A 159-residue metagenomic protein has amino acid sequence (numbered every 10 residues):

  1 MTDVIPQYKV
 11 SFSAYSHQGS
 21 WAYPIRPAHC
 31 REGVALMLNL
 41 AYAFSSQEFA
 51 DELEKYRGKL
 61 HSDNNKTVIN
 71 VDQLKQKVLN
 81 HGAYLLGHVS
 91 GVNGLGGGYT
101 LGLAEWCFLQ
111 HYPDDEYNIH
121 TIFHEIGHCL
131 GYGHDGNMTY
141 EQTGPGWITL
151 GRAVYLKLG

Functional and structural regions predicted by a protein language model:
M1-I119, C129-G159: Predominantly extracellular/secreted Zn2+-dependent metalloproteases
I122: Substrate/cofactor-recognition hotspot
E125: Walker B catalytic acidic pair
